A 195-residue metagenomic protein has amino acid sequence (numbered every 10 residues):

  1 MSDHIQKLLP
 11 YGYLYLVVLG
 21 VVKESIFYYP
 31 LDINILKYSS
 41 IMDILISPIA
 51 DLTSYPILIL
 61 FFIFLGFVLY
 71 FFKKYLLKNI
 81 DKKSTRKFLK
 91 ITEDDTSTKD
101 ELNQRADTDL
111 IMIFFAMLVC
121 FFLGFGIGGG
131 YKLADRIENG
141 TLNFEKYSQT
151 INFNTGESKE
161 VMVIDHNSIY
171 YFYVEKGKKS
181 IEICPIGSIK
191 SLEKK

Functional and structural regions predicted by a protein language model:
M1-N103: N-terminal first transmembrane alpha-helix
G12, G20, G66, G124-G130 (+4 more regions): Residue-identity detector for glycine
F27, F61-F67, F71-F72, F88 (+5 more regions): Phenylalanine-focused residue identity feature
P48-A50, L89-I113, S148-E160: Cytosolic juxtamembrane regulatory segments of multi-pass membrane proteins
Y75-N79, G129-R136: Juxtamembrane/interface segments at transmembrane-helix termini
T98-A134: Internal/C-terminal transmembrane anchor helices
D135-K195: Terminal membrane-proximal soluble interaction domains of membrane-associated proteins
